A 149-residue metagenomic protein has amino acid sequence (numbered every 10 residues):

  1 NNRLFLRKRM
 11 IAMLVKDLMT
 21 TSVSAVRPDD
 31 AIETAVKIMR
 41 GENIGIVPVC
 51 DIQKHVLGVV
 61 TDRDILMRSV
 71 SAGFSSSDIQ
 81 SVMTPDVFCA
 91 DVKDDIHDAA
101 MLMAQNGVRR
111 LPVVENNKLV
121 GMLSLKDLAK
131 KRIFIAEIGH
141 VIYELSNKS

Functional and structural regions predicted by a protein language model:
N1-N2: Intrinsic-disorder-associated, low-complexity terminal segments enriched in Asp/Asn/His/Tyr and depleted of Lys/Arg
R7-S22, T61-C89, K93-A104, S124-S149: Tandem CBS (Bateman) regulatory domains
A25-N43, C50, A90-G107, V114 (+1 more regions): The conserved cystathionine-beta-synthase
M39-E42, V47-R63, M103, L111-K126: A glycine-centered beta-loop-beta connector
